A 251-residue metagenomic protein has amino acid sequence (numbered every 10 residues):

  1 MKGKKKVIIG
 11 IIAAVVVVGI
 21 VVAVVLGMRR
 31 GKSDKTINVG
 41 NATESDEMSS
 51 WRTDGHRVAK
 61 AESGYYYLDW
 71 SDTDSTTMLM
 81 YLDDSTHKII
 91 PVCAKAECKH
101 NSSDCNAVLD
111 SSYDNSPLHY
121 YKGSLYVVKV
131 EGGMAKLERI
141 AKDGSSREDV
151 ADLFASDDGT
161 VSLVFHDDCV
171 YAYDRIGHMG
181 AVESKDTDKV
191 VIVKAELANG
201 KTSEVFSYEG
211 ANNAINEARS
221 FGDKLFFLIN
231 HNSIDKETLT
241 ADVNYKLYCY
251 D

Functional and structural regions predicted by a protein language model:
M1-V16, V25-M28: N-terminal Sec-pathway targeting helices
V7-I9, K32-N38, S220: Intrinsically disordered, low-complexity segments enriched in glycine/proline and serine/threonine
V22: Short glycine- and basic-residue-enriched patches
R29-W51, D74-C105, G132-A155, G180-G210 (+1 more regions): Surface-exposed loop/turn elements that mediate protein-protein interactions on large endomembrane-trafficking
M48-A61, N101-H119, A155-D167, G210-G222: Repeated scaffold domains used in trafficking and secretory/extracellular systems, primarily beta-propellers
G55-T77, S116-V130, S162-A181, R219-T240: Short beta-strand elements that form the blades of beta-propeller/WD-repeat-like and other beta-sheet-rich scaffold
